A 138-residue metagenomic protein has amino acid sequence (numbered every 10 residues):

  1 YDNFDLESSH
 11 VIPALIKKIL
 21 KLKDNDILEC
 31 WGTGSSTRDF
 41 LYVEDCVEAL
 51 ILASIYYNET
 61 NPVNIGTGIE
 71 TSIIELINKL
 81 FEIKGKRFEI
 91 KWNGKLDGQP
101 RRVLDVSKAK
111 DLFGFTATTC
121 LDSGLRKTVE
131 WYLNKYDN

Functional and structural regions predicted by a protein language model:
Y1-I16, S36-T37: Flexible, glycine-rich beta-alpha linker
A14, K21-N138: C-terminal substrate-binding subdomain of Rossmann-fold SDR/epimerase-dehydratase oxidoreductases
